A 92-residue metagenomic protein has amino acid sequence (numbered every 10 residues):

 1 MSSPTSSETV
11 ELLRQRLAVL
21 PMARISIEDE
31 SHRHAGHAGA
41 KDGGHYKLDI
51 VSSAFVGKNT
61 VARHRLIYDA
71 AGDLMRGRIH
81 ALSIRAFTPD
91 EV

Functional and structural regions predicted by a protein language model:
S2-V92: N-terminal, polar/charged subdomain of small-to-medium soluble alpha/beta proteins
